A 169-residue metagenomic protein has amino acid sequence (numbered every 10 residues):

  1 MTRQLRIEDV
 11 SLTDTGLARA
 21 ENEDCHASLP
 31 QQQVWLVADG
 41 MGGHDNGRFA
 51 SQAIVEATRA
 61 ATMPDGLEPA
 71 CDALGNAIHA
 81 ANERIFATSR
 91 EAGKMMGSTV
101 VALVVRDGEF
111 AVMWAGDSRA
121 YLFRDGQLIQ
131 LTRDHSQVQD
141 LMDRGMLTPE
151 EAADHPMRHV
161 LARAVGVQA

Functional and structural regions predicted by a protein language model:
M1-A169: PP2C/PPM-type serine/threonine phosphatase catalytic domain
